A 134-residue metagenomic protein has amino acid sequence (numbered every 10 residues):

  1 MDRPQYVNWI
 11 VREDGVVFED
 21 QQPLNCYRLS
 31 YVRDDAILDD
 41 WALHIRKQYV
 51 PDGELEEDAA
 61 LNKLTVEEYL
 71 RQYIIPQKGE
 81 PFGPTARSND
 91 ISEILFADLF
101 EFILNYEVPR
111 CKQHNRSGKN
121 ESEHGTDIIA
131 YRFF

Functional and structural regions predicted by a protein language model:
M1-H124, I129-F134: Mixed-charge (Asp/Glu-Lys/Arg
